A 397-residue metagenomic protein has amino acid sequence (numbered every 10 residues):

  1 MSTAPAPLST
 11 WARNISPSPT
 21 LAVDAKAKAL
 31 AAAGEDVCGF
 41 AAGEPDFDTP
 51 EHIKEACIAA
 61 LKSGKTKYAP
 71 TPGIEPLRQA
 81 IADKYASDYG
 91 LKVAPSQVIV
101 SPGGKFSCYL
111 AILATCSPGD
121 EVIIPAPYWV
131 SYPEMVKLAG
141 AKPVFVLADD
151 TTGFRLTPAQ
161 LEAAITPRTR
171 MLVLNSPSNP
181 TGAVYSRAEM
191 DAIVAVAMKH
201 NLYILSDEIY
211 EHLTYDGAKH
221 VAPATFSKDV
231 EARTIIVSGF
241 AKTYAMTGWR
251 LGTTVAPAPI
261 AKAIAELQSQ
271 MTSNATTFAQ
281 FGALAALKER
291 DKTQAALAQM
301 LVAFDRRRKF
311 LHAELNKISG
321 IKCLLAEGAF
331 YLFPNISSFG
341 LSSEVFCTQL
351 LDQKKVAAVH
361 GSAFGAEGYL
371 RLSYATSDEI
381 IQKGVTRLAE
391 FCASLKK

Functional and structural regions predicted by a protein language model:
M1-L8, R13-S18, V23-K26, L30-C38 (+2 more regions): PLP-dependent class I/II
K65-Y68, M300: A short acidic, glycine-rich active-site loop that binds or catalyzes chemistry on phosphate/adenosine moieties
Y68-S101: Conserved N-terminal alpha-helix of the aminotransferase class I/II PLP-enzyme fold
